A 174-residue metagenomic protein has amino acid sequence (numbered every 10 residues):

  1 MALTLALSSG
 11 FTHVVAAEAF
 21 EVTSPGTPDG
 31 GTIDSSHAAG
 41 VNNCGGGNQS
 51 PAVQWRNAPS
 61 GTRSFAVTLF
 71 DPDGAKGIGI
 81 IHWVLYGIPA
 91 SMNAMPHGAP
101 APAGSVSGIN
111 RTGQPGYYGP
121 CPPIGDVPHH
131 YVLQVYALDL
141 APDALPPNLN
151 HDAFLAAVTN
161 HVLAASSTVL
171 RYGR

Functional and structural regions predicted by a protein language model:
M1-G10: Bacterial N-terminal signal peptides
F11-R174: N-terminus-centered regions that define maturation/targeting leaders and the start of the first functional domain
